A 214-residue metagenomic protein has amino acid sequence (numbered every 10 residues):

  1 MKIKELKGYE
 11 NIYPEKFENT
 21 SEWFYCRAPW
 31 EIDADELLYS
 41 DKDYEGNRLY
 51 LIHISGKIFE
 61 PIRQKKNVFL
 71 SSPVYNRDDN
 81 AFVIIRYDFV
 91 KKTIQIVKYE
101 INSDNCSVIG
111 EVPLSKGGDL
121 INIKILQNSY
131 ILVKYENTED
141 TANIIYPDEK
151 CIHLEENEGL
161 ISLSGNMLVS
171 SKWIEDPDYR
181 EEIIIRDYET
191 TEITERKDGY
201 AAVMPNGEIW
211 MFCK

Functional and structural regions predicted by a protein language model:
M1-P14, D35-K65, V90-K116, K134-G159 (+3 more regions): Surface-exposed loop/turn elements that mediate protein-protein interactions on large endomembrane-trafficking
K7-S21, W30, S72-D78, D88-F89 (+4 more regions): Structural signature of eukaryotic scaffold interfaces centered on beta-propeller domains
F24-S40: A structured, charge-rich N-terminal accessory region that forms the first stable segment of a protein and links
C26-P29, I84-Y87, V133-Y135, S171-W173 (+1 more regions): Recurrent small/Gly-Pro-centered beta-turn motifs in extracellular repeat architectures
G56-D79, V83-I84: Blade-loop segments of beta-propeller domains
V83-I85, K92-T93: Acidic (E/D-rich), amphipathic helical modules within compact regulatory domains
M167-V169: Plant-skewed but cross-kingdom recognition/interaction modules and surfaces
